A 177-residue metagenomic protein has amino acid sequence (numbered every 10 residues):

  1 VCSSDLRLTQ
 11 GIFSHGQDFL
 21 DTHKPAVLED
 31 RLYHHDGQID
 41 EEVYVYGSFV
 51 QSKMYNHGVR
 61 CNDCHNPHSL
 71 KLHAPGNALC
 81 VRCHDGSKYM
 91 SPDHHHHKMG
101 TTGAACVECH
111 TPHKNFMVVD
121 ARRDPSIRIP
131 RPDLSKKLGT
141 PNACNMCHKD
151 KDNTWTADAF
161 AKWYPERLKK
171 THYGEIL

Functional and structural regions predicted by a protein language model:
V1-L177: Primarily the internal scaffold of c-type cytochrome electron-transfer domains, especially repeated/multiheme c-type
